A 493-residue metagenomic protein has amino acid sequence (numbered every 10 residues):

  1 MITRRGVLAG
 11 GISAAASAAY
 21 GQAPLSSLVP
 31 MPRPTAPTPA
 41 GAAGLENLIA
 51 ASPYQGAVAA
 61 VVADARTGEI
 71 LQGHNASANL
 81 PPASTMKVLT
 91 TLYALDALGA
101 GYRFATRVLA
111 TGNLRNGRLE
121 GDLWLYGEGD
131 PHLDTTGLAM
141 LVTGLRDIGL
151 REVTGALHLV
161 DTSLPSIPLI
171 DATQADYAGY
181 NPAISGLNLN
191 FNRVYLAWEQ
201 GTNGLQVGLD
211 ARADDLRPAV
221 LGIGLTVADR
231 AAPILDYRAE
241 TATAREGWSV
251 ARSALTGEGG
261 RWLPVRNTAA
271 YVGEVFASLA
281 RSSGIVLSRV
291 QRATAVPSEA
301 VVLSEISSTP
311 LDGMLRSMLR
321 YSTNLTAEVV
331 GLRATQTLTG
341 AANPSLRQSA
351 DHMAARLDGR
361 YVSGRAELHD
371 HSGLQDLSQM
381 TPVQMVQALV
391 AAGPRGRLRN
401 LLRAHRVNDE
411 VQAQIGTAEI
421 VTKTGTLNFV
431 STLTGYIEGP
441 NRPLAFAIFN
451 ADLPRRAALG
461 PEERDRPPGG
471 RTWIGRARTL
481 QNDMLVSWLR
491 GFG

Functional and structural regions predicted by a protein language model:
M1-P24: N-terminal export signals
Q22-I49, A97-S363, A458-E463, R476-G493: Conserved serine DD-peptidase/penicillin-binding transpeptidase domain and beta-lactam-recognizing active-site
A50-H74, R292: A short, well-structured edge-of-sheet supersecondary motif
G56, G73-Y93, A97: Short active-site loop at a secondary-structure junction that contains or immediately precedes the catalytic residue(s)
A63-A65, Y126-G129, V160-T162, S253 (+5 more regions): Active-site-proximal beta-strand/loop segments in catalytic clefts of secreted hydrolases
G68, K87-A94, L157, L187 (+5 more regions): Residue-level preference for non-acidic, small/hydrophobic
Y93-G99, L332, Q387-G393: Short glycine/serine- and small hydrophobic-enriched flexible loop segments
Q336-N450, R455-F492: Small-residue-rich helix-loop
